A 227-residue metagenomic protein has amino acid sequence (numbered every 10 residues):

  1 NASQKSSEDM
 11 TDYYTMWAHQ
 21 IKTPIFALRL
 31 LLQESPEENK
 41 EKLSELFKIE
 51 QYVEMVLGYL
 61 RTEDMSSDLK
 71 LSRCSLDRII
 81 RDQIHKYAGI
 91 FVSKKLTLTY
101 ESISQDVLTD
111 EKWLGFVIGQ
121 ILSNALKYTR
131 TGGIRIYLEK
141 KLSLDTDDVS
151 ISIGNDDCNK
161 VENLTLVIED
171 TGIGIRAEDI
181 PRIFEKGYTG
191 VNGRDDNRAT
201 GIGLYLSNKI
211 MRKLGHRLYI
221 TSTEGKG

Functional and structural regions predicted by a protein language model:
T97-D106, K141: Conserved catalytic submotifs in the C-terminal HATPase_c
A125-L126: Short helix-loop "hinge" at the ATP-lid/N-box region of the Bergerat-fold HATPase_c
G132, H216-L218: Conserved glycine-rich
G133-V161: Short beta-strand/loop element within the Bergerat-fold HATPase_c
D170: Acidic ATP/Mg2+-coordinating residue in the GHKL
I175-G187: Short conserved segment of the HATPase_c
G203, S207: Short alpha-helical Gxxx[C/S/T] motif in the catalytic ATP-binding
